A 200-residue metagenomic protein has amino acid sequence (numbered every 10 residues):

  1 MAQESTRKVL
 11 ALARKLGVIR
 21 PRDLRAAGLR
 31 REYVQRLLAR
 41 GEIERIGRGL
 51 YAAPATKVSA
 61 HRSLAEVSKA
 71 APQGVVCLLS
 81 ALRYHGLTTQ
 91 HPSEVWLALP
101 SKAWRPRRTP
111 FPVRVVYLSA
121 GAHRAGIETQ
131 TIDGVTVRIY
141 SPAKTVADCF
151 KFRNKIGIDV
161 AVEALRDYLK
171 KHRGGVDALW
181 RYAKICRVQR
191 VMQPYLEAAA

Functional and structural regions predicted by a protein language model:
Q3-A27, Y33, L38, I46 (+1 more regions): Nucleic-acid-binding surface
